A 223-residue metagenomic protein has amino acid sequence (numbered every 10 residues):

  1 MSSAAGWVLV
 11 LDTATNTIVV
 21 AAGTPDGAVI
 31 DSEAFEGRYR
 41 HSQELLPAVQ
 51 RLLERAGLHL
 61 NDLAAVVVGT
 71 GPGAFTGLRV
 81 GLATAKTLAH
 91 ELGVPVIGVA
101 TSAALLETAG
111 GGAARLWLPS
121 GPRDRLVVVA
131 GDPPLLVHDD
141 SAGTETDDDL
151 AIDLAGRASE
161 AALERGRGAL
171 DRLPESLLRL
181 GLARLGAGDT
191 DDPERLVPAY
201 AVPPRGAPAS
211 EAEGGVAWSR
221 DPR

Functional and structural regions predicted by a protein language model:
M1-V29, R40-E44, I97-R223: Oxyanion-binding and handling regions
G37-E54: N-terminal phosphate-binding loop and adjacent alpha-helix
E44-P47, R79, A83, T87 (+2 more regions): Short amphipathic alpha-helical face segments that pack within enzyme cores and frequently flank/anchor catalytic
V49-A65: Phosphate/pyrophosphate-binding loops at sites that engage ATP/ADP/AMP, CoA/4′-phosphopantetheine, polyphosphate
V67-V96, T101: DPxDG-like acidic metal-binding loop motif
